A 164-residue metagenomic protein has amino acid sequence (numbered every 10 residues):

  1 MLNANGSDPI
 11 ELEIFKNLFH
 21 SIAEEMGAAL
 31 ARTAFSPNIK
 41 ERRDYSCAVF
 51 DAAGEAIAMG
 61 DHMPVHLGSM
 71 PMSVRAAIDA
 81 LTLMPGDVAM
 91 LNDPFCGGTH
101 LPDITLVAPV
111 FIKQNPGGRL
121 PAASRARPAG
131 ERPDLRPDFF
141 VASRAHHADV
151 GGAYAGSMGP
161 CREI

Functional and structural regions predicted by a protein language model:
M1-N5, Q114-D134: Intrinsic disorder/low-complexity segments
L2-H66, P71-V74: Long, charge-dense accessory insertions within large macromolecular proteins
A23, V65-P94: A charged amphipathic helix-loop-strand protein-protein interaction module that recurs in cytosolic assemblies
V49, A58-G60, P85-N92, F139-S143: General beta-strand structural signal in soluble alpha/beta enzymes
G97-D103, V150-G151: Short, Lys/Arg- and Gly-enriched loop/turn segments at beta-strand edges
D103-Q114, A142: A short, hydrophobic, proline-anchored segment that marks a local hinge/packing element in signaling and regulatory
R136-I164: Mobile "lid/hinge" segments at catalytic clefts and subdomain interfaces of large enzymes
